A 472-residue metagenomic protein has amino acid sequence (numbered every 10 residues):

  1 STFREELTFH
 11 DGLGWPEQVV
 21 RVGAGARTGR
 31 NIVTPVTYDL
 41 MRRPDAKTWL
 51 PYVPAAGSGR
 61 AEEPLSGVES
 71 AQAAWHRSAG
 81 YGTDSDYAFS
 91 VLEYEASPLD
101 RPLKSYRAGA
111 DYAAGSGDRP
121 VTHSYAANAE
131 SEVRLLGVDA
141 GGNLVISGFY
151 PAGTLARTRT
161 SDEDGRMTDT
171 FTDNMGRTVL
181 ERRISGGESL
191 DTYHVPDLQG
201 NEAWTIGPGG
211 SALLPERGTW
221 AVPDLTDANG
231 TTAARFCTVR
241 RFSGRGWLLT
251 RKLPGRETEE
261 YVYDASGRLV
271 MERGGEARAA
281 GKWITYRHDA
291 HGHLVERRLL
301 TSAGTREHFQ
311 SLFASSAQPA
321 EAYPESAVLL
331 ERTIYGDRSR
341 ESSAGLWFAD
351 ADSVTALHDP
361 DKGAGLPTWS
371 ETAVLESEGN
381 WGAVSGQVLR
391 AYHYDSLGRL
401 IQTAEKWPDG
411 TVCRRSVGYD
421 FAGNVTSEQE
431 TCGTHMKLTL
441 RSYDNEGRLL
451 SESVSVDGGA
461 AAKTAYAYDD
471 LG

Functional and structural regions predicted by a protein language model:
S1-G472: Beta-strand elements of repeat-based all-beta scaffolds
